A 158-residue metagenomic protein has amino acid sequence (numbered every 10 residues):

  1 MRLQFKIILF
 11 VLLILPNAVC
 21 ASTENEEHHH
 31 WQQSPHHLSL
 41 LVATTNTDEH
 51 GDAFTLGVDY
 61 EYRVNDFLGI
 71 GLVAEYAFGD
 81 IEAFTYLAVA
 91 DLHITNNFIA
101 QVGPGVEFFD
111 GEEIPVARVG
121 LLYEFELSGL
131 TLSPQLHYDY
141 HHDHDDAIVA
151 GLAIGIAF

Functional and structural regions predicted by a protein language model:
M1-Q32: Cleavable N-terminal export/targeting peptides
C20-Y76: Short glycine/proline- and aromatic-enriched beta-strand/turn motifs that initiate or cap beta-hairpins
S22-E27, V64-D66, I94-N96, F108 (+2 more regions): Outer-membrane beta-barrel proteins
S34-H36, H50-L56, E82-Y86, E113-A117 (+1 more regions): Residues that define the transmembrane beta-barrel architecture of outer-membrane proteins
H36, D66-I70, N97-A100, F125-P134: Repeated loop/turn-to-beta-strand initiation elements of outer-membrane beta-barrel proteins
V42-D48, Y62, A74-D80, V106-D110 (+3 more regions): Transmembrane beta-strands of outer-membrane beta-barrel pores
A90-L92, V119-F125, D146-F158: Outer-membrane beta-barrel "beta-signal"
H93-R118: Mid-chain, well-packed structural core segment of small domains
